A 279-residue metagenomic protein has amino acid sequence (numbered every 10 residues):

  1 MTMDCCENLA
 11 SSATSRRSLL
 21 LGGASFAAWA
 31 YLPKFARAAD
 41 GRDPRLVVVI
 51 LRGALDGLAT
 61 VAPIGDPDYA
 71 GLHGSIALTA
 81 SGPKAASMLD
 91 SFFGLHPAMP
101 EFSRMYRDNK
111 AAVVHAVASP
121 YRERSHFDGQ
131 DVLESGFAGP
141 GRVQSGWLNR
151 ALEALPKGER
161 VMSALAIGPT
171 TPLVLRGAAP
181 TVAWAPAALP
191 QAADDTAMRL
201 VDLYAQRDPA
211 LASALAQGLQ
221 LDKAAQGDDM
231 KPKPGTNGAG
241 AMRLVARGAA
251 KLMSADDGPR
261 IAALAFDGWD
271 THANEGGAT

Functional and structural regions predicted by a protein language model:
T2-T279: Feature for exported/extracytoplasmic and membrane-associated proteins, marking the mature portion
